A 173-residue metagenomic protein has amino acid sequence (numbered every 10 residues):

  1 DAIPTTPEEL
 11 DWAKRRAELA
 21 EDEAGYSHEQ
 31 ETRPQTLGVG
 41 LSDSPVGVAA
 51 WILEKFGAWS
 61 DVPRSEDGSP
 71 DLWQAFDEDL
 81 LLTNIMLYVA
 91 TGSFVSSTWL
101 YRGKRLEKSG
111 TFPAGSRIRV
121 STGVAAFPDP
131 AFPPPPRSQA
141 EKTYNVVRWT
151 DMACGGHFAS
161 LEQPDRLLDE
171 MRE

Functional and structural regions predicted by a protein language model:
D1-L41: A catalytic-pocket lid/entrance helix-loop region that shapes and gates access to the active site across common
Q30-E173: C-terminal subdomain of alpha/beta-hydrolase-fold enzymes, centered on the catalytic histidine and its supporting
